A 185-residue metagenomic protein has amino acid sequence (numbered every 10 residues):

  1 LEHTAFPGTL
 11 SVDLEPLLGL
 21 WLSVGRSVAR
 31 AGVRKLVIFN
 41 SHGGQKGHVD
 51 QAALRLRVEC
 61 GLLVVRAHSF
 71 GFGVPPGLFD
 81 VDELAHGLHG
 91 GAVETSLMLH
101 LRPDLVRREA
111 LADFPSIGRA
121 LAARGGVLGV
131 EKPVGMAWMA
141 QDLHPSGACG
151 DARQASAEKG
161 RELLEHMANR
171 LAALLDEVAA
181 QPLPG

Functional and structural regions predicted by a protein language model:
L1-V37, S41-G185: Extended, histidine- and acidic-residue-enriched regions that form the cofactor-binding/catalytic faces
